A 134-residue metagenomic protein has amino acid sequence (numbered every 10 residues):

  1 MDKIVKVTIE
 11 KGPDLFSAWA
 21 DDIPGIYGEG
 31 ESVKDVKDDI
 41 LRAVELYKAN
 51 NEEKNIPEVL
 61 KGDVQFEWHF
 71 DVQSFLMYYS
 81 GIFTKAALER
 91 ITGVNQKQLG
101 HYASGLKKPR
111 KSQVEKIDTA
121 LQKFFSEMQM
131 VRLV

Functional and structural regions predicted by a protein language model:
M1-E53: DNA-contacting interfaces and partner/effector-binding or oligomerization modules in DNA-centric proteins
M1-I4, L41-S112, K116, K123-V134: Short, charged, surface-exposed hinge/linker loops at domain edges that act as mobile lids or interdomain connectors
